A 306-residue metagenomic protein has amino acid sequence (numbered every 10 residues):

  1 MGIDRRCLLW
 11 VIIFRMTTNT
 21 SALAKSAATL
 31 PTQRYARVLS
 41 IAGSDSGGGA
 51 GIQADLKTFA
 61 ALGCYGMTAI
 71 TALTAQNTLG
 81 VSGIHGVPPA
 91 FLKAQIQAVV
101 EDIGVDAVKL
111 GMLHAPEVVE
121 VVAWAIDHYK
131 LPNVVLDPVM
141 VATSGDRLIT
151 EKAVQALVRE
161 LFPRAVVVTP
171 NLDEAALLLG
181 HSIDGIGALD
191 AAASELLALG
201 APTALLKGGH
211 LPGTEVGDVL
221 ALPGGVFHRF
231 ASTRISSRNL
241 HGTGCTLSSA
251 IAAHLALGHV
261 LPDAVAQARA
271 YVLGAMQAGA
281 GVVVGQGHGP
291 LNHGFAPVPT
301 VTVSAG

Functional and structural regions predicted by a protein language model:
T17, Y35, G86, P262-G306: Charged C-terminal helix
T17-S40, L56-L148, G294-P297: Conserved N-terminal subdomain of the carbohydrate kinase-like
I41-G47, F227-H241: Short pre-catalytic strand/loop immediately N-terminal to key active-site residues, enriched for Gly-Thr
T58, A176-L177, R238-L261: Short, small-residue alpha-helix embedded
L62-M67, H228, H254-A268: Phosphate-handling active-site elements
E151-F227, S236: Conserved phosphate/ATP/ADP-binding segment of small-molecule kinases
